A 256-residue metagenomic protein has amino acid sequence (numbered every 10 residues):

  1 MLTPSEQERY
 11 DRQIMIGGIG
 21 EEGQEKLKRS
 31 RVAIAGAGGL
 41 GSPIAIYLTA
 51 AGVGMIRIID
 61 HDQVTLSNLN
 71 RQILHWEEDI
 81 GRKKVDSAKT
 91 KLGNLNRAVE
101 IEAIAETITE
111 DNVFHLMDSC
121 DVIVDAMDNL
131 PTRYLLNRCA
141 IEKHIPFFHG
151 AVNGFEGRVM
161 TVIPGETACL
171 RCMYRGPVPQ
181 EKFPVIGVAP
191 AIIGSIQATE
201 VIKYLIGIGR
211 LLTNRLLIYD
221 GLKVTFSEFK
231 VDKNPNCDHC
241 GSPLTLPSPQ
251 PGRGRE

Functional and structural regions predicted by a protein language model:
M1-P247: Adenine nucleotide-associated cytosolic modules
G252-G254: Glycine-biased, low-complexity coil/linker segments
